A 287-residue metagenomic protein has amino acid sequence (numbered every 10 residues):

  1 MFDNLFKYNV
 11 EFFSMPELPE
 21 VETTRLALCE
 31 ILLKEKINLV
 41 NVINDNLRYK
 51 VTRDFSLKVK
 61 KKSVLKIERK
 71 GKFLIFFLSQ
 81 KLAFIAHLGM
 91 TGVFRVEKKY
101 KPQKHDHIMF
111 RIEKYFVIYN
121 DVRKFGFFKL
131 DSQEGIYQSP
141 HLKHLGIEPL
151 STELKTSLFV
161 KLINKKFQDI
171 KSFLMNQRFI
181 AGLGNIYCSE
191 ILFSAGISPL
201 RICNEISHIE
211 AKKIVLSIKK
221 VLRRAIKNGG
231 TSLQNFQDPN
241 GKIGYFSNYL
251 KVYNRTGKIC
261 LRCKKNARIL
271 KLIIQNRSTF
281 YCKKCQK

Functional and structural regions predicted by a protein language model:
L5, F12-S14, F84-G182, Y187-S194 (+1 more regions): Phosphate/anion-contacting hairpin/loop surfaces
K7-F12, G230, Q234: Intrinsically disordered, low-complexity repeat segments enriched in small/polar residues
N9-P16, L216: Extreme N-terminus of proteins, especially the signal/transit-peptide cleavage junction and the first residues
S14-N120, F125-F128, R262, R277-K287: A cross-family signal for N-terminal binding/gating loops and helix N-caps that shape access to the active site
P16, E20, S151, E210: Catalytic cores of large soluble enzymes that bind and process phosphate-bearing ligands
P19, T23-L26, S157, K161 (+1 more regions): Short, contiguous clusters of charged residues that form electrostatic/catalytic patches at enzyme active sites, used
K36-F55, K60, E68, F73 (+1 more regions): Basic, nucleic-acid-binding surfaces and adjacent catalytic neighborhoods in DNA/RNA-processing proteins
